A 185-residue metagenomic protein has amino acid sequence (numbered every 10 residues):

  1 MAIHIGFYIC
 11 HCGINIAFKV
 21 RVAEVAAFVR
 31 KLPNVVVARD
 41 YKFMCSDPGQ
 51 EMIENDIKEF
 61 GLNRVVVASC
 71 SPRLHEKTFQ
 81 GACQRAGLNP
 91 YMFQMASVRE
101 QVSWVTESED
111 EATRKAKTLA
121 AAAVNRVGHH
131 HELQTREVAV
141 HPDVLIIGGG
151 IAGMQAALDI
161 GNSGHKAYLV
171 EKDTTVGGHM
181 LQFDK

Functional and structural regions predicted by a protein language model:
M1-K185: Residues forming the flavin
